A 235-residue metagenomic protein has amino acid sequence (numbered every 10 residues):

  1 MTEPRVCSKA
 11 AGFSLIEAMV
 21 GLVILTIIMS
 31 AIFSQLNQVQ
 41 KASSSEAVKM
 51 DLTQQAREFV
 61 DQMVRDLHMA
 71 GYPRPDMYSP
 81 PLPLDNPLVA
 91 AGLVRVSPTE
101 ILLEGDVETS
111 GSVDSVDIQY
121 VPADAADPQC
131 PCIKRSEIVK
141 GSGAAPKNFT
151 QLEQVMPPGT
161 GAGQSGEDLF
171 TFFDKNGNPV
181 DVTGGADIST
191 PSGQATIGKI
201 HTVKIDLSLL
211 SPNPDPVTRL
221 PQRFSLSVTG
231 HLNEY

Functional and structural regions predicted by a protein language model:
T2-R5, A10-R74: Aliphatic-rich helix starts adjacent to a transmembrane/signal segment
E3, D51, V107, F149 (+1 more regions): Short linear sequence signals and composition-biased patches located at protein termini or domain-edge surfaces
A18, S97, K199: Exposed loop/turn and edge beta-strand positions of beta-sandwich/beta-sheet ligand-binding modules
G21, Y78-L82, D181-S189: Short helix-coil transition/hinge motifs at the ends and kinks of transmembrane helices, capturing the brief
D51, L67-L103: Short, glycine/small-hydrophobic-rich surface segments
G92-G185: Type IV pilin-like appendage domain
